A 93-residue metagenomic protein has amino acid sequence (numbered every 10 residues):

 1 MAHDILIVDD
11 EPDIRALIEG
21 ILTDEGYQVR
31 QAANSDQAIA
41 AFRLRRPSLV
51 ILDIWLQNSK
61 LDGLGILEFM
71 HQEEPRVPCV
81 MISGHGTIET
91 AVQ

Functional and structural regions predicted by a protein language model:
A2, R46-S48, Q72-P78: His-Asp phosphorelay/catalytic-motif detector in bacterial-type signaling
H3, E11-R30, L44: Two-component/phosphorelay signaling modules centered on CheY-like receiver
V8-D9, A32, V50: Conserved sequence signature across two-component system core domains
A32-D36, I88: Conserved Asp/Asn-Gly motif in the active-site loop of CheY-like receiver
A40-R43, D62-R76, Q93: Short amphipathic alpha-helix used as the core "switch/output" element in two-component signaling
R45-L56: Active-site beta3 strand of CheY-like receiver
E73, H85-I88: Short, conserved "switch-loop" micro-motifs in signal-transduction and mechanochemical regulators
